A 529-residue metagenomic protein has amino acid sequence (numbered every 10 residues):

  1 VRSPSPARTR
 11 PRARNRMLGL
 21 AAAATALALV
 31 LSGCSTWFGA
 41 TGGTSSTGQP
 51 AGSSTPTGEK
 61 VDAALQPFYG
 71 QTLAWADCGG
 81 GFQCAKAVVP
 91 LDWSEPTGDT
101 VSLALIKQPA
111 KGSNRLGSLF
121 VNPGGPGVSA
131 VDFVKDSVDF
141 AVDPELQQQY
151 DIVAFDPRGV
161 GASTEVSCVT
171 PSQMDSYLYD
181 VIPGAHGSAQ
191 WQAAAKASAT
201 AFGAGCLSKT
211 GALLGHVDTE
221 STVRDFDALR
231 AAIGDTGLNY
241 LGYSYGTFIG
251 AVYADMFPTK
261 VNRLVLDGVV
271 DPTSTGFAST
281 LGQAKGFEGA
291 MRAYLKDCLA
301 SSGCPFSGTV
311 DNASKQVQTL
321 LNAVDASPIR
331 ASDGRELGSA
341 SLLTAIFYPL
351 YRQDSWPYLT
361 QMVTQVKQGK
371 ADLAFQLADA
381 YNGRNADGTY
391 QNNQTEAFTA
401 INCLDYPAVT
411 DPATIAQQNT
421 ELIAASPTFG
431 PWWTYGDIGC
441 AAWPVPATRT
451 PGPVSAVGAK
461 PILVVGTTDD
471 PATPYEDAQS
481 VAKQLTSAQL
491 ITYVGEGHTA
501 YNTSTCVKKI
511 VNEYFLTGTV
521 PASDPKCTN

Functional and structural regions predicted by a protein language model:
V1-A26, L238-N239: N-terminal export and membrane-targeting signals
L29-G33: C-terminal motif of bacterial Sec signal peptides marking the signal peptidase cleavage site
W37, T47-S341, A400, L404-N529: Gly/Pro-rich cap/lid or specificity-loop segments adjacent to the active site
V270-E288, Q361-T364, A371-D387: Flexible "cap/lid" loop of the alpha/beta hydrolase fold
I329-L343, Y351-S355, G388-E396: Structural motif
L350-G369, A408-A413: Short helix-capping/linker segments at secondary-structure and domain boundaries
D372-Y406, T410-I415: Long, low-complexity segments enriched in small/aliphatic residues
